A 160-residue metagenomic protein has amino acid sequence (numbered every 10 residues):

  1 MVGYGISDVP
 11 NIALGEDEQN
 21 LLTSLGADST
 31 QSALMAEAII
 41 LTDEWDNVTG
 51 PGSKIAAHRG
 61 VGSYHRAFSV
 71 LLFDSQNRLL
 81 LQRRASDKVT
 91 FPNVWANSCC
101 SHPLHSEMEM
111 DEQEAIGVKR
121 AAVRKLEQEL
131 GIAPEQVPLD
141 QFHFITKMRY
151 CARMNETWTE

Functional and structural regions predicted by a protein language model:
V2-L41: Alpha-helical and coiled-coil interaction segments, frequently adjacent to or embedded within charge-biased
G26-D28, K54-G60, A152-M154: Short, P/G- and charge-enriched loop/turn segments at secondary-structure junctions
T42-D43, F73: Hydrophobic alpha-helical segments, especially N-terminal targeting/anchoring helices
D46, Q76, D140-E160: Active-site-adjacent beta-strand/loop module that shapes the phosphate/pyrophosphate-binding cleft
V48-G50, L80: Generic structural signal for well-ordered beta-strand positions
I55-D74, R78-E129: Conserved Nudix-box catalytic region and its N-terminal flanking loop in Nudix hydrolases and closely related
A122-R124, Q128-H143: Acidic, glycine-rich loop-and-strand cores that form catalytic or ligand-binding grooves in diverse globular domains
